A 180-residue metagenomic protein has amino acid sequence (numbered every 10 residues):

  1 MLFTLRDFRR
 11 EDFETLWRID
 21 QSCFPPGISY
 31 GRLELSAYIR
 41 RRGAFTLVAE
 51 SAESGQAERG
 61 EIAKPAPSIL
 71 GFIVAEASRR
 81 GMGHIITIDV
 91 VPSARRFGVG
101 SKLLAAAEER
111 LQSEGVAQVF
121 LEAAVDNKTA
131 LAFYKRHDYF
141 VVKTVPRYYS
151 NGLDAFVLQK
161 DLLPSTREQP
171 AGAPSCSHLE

Functional and structural regions predicted by a protein language model:
F3, D7-F97, S101-A106, R110 (+3 more regions): Acetyl-CoA-dependent GNAT
F24, F72, A94, F133 (+2 more regions): Conserved hydrophobic/aromatic "anchor" residues that stabilize well-ordered secondary structure elements
E34, E53, V125, Y148-Y149: Conserved beta-strand edge residues that scaffold enzyme active sites
V91, E122-D126: Residue-level recognition of the GNAT/N-acetyltransferase active site
L104, N127-A130, R147-G152: Short glycine/proline-centered loop/turn elements that form peptide/ligand docking sites
F120-E122, K135, F140-F156: Conserved catalytic-core motifs of GNAT/GCN5-like acyltransferases
